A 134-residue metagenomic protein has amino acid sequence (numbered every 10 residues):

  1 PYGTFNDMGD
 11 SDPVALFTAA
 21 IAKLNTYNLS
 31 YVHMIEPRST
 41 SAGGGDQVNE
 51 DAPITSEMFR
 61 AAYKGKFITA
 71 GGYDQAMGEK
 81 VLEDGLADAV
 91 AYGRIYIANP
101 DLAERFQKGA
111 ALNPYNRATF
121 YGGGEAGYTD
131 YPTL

Functional and structural regions predicted by a protein language model:
P1-L134: Flavin-dependent oxidoreductase catalytic cores
